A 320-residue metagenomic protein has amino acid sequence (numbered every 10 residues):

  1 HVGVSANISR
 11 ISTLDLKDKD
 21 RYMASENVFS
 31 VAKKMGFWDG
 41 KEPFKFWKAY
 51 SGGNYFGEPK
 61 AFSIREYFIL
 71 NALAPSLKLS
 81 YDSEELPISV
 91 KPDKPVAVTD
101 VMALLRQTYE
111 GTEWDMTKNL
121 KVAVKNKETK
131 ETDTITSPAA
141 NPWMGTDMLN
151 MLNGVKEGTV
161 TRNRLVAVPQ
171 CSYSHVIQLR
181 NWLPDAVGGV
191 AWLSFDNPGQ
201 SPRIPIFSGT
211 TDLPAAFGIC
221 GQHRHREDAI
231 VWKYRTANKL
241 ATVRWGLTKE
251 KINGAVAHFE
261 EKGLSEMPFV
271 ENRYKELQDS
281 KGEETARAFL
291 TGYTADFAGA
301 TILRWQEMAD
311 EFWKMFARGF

Functional and structural regions predicted by a protein language model:
H1-F320: C-terminus-biased signal that marks the final domain/tail of proteins
